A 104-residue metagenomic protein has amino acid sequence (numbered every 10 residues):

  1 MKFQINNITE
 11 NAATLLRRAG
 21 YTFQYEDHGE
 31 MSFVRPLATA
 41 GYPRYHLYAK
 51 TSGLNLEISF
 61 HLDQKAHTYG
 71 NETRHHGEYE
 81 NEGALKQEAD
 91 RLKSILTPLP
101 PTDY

Functional and structural regions predicted by a protein language model:
M1-T39: Negatively charged, low-complexity tracts enriched in Asp/Glu with abundant Ser/Thr
T9, D27, T39, T51 (+2 more regions): A generic structural signal for solvent-exposed, polar alpha-helical segments
A19, A49-K50, I95: Generic structural signal for bulky hydrophobic/aromatic residues embedded in well-ordered secondary structure
G41-H46: Short, surface-exposed coil-to-beta transition loops
K50-N81: Intrinsically disordered, low-complexity regulatory segments enriched in Ser/Thr/Pro and charged residues
T73-Y104: A conserved amphipathic terminal alpha-helix motif
